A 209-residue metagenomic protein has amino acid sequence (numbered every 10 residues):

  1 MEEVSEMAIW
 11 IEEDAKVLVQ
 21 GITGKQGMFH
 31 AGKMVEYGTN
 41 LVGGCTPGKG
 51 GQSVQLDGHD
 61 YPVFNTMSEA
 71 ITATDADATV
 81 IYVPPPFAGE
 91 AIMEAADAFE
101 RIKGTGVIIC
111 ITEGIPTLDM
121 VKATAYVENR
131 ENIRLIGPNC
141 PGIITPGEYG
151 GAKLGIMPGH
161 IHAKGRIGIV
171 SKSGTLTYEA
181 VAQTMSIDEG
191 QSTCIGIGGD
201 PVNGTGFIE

Functional and structural regions predicted by a protein language model:
E2-E209: Catalytic-core regions of core metabolic enzymes, especially those transforming organic acids/acyl-group intermediates
